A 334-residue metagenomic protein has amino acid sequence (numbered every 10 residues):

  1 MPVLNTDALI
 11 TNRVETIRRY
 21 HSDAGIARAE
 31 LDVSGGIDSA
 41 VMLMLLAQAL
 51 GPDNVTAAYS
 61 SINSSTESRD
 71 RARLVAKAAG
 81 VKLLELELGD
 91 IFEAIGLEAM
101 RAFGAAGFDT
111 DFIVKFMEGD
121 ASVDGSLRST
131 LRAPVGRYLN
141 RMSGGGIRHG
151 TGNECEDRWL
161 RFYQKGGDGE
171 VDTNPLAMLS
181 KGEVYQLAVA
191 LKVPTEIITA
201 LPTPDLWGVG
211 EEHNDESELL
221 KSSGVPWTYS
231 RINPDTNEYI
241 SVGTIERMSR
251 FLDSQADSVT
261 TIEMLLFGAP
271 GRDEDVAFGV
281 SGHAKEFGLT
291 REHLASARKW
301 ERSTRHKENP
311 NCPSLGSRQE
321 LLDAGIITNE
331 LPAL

Functional and structural regions predicted by a protein language model:
M1-L31, L45, D53-T56, N63-S64 (+6 more regions): ATP/NTP-dependent adenylation/nucleotidyl-transfer catalytic domains that generate, transfer, or process NMP-activated
G36: Conserved G/P- and acidic residue-centered "switch" motifs that form tight phosphate/ATP-binding loops in soluble
S39-L43, T66-R73: Short, surface-exposed alpha-helical segments at coil->helix boundaries
Q48: Primarily recognizes the serine-hydrolase "nucleophile elbow" in alpha/beta-hydrolase and SGNH/GDSL folds
M100: Acceptor/aglycone-binding surface of glycosyltransferases and processive sugar-polymer synthases
A133: Internal glycine-rich, Lys/Arg-flanked active-site/core loops of soluble domains
